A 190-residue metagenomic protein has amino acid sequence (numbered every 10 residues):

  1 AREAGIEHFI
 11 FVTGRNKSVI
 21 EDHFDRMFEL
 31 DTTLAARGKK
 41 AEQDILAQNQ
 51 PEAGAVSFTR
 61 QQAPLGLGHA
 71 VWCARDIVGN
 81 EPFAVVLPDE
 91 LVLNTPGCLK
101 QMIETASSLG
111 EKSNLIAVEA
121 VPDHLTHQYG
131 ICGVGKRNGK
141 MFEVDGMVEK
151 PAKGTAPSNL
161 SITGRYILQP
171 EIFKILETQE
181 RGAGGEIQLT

Functional and structural regions predicted by a protein language model:
A1-A41, Q61, G97-E104: N-terminal glycine-rich phosphate-binding loop and ensuing alpha1 helix
G5-E7, G79, E143: Short loop/turn motifs at secondary-structure junctions
R15, V86, N94, I167-L168: A conserved hydrophobic position in a structured secondary element of the catalytic/binding core that shapes
N16-V19, A70, C98, M102 (+3 more regions): General structural feature for long, well-ordered alpha-helical segments within catalytic domains of soluble enzymes
L30-T32, E42, L46-V134, E177: Conserved beta-loop-beta/alpha segment of the NTase-like Rossmann-fold superfamily that binds/positions NTPs
A84, S107, R137-T190: Catalytic-core segments of class I nucleotidyltransferases/pyrophosphorylases that form NMP-activated intermediates
